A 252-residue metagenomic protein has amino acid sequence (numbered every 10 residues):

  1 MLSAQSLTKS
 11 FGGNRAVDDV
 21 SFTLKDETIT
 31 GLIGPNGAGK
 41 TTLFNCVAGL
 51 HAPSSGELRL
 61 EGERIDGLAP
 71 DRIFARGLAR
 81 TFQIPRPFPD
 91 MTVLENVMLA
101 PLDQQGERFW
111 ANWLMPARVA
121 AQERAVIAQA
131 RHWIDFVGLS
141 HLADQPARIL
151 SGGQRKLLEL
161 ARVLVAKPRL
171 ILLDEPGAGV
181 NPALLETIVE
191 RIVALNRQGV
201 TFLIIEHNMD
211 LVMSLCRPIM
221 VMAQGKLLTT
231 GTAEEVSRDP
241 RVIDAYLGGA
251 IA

Functional and structural regions predicted by a protein language model:
I33-P35: The feature captures the beta-strand-to-loop junction immediately N-terminal to the Walker
A48: Helix-to-loop junction immediately C-terminal to a conserved catalytic motif
F109-L142, E190-V193: Conserved ABC ATPase "signature" region
P146-L150: Conserved ABC ATPase signature
K167: Conserved catalytic motifs of ABC-family nucleotide-binding domains
I171-E175: Catalytic Walker B motif of ABC-type/P-loop ATPase nucleotide-binding domains
